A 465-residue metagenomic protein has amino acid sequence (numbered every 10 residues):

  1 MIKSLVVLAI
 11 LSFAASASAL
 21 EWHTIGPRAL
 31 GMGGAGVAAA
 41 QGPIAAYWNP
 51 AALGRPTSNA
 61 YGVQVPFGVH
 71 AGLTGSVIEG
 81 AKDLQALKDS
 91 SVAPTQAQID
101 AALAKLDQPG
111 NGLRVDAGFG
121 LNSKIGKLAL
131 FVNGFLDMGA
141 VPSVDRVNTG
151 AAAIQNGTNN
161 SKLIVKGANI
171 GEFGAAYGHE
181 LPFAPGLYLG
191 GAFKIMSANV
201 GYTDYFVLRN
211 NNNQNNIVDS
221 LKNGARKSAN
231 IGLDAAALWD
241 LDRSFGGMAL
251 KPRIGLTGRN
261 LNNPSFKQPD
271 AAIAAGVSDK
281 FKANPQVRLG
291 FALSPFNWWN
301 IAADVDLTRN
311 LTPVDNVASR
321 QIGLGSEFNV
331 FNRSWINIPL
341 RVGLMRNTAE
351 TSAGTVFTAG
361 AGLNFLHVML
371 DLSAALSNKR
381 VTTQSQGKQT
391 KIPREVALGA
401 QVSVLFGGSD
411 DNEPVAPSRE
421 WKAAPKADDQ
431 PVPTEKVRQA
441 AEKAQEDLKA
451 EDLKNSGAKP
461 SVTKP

Functional and structural regions predicted by a protein language model:
M1-L8: Sec-dependent signal peptide recognition, specifically the positively charged N-region followed immediately by
A14-S16: N-terminal signal peptide c-region/cleavage motif recognized by signal peptidases
S18-P465: Subset of outer-membrane beta-barrel
